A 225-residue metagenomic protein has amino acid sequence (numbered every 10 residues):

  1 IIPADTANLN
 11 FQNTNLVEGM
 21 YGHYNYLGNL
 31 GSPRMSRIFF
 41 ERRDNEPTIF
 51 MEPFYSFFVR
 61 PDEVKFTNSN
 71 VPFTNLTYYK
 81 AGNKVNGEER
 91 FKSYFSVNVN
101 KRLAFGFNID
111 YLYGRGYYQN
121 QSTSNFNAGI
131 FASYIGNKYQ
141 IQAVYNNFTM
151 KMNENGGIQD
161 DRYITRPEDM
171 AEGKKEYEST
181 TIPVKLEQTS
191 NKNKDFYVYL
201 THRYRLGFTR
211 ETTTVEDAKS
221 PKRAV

Functional and structural regions predicted by a protein language model:
H23-Y26, Y117-N125, F131-F196: Outer-membrane beta-barrel translocator/channel fold
P47-P53, R60-F95, G116-Y117: Short strand-turn segments of transmembrane beta-barrel domains in outer membranes, especially the first one or two
F57-F58, L76-T77, L112-G114, E178-E187: Extracytoplasmic loops and strand-loop junctions of Gram-negative outer membrane beta-barrel proteins
N70, G87-F91, S124-F126, K192-V198: Residues that define the transmembrane beta-barrel architecture of outer-membrane proteins
N70-T74, K101-L103, N137-I141, P221-V225: Outer-envelope beta-barrel architecture signal
L76-K80, I109-Y111, A143-N147, V225: Transmembrane beta-barrel strands of outer-membrane/channel proteins
S93-V97, F107, I130-Y134, L200-Y204: Residues on the lipid-exposed face of transmembrane beta-strands in outer-membrane beta-barrel proteins
K101, G136-K138, H202-P221: Outer-membrane beta-barrel proteins
